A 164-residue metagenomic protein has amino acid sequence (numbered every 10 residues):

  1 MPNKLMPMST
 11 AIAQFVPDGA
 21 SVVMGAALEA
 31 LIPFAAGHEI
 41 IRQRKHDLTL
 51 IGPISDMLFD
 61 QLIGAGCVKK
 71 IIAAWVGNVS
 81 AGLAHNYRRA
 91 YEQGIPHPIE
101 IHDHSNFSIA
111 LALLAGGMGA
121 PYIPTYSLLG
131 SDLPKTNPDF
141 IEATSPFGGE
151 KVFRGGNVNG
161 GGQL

Functional and structural regions predicted by a protein language model:
M1-L164: Conserved alpha/beta enzyme-core scaffold
